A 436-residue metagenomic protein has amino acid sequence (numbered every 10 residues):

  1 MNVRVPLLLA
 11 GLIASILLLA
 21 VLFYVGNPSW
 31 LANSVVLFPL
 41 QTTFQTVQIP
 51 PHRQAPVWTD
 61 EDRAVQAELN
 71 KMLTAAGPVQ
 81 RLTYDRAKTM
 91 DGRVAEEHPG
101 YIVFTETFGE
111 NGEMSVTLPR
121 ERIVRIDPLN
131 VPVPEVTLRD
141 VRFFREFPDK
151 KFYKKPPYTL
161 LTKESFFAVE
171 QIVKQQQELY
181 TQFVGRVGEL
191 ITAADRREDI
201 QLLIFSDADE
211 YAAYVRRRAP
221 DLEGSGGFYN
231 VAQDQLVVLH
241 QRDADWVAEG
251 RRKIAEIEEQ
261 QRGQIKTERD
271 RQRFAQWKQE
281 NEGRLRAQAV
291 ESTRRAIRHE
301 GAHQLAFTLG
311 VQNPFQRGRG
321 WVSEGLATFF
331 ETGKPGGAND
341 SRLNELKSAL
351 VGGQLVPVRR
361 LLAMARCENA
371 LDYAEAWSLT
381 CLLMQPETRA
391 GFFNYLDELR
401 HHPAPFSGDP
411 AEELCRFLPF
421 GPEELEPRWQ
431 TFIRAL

Functional and structural regions predicted by a protein language model:
M1-V5: Positively charged n-region of N-terminal signal peptides that target proteins for export
P6-T192, A213-V215, L350, V356-V358: Compositionally biased alpha-helical segments
G77-L82, L309-R317: General secondary-structure propensity
D85-A87, S206-D209, Q385-E387: Short, flexible beta-strand-to-coil junctions
R125, H303, T328: Active-site micro-motifs of SAM-dependent methyltransferase domains
R145-E146, F228-A232, T267, Q272 (+3 more regions): Acidic/His/Gly-enriched intrinsically disordered linker/tail segments that often contain short helix/coil "MoRF-like"
P148-P314, D409-E412: Juxtacatalytic substrate-recognition/specificity segment
